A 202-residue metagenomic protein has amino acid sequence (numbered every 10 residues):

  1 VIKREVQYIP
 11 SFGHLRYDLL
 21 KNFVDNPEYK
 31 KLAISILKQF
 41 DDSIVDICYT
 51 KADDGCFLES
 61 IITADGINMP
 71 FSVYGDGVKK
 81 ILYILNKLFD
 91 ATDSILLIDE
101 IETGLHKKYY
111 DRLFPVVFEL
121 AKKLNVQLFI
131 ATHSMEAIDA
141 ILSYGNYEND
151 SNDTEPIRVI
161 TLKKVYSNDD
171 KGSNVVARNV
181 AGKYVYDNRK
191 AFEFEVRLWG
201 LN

Functional and structural regions predicted by a protein language model:
V1-A91, I95, R158, K163-N202: Phosphate-coordinating catalytic segments in nucleotide- and nucleic-acid-processing enzymes
T92-S94, N125-F129: Loop/turn-to-beta-strand initiation segments
D99-I101: Walker B catalytic acidic pair
H106-K107, D111: Conserved D-loop-proximal element of ABC-family nucleotide-binding domains
L113-V117: Conserved hydrophobic alpha-helix in the ABC-type ATPase nucleotide-binding domain
L120-L124: Helix C-cap/helix->beta junction micro-motif
A131-H133: H-loop/switch region of ABC-family ATPase nucleotide-binding domains
I141-Y166: A short helix-turn-beta junction within AAA+ P-loop NTPase domains corresponding to the substrate/partner-engaging
